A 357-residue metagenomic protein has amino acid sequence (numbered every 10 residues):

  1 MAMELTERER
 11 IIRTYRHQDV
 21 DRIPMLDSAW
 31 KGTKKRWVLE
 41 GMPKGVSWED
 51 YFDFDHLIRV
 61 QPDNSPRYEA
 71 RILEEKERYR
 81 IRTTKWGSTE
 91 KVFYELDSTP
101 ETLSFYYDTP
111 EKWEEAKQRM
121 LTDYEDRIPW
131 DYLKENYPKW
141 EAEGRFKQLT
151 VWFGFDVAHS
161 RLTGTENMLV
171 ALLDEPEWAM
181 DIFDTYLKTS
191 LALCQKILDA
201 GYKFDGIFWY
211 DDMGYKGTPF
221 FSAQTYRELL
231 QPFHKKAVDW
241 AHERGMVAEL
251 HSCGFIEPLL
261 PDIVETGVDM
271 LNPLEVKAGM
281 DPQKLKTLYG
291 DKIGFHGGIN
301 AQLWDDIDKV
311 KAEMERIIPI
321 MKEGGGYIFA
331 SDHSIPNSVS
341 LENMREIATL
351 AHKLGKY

Functional and structural regions predicted by a protein language model:
M1-K35, E40, I81-T83, K112-Y357: Active-site loop segments of alpha/beta catalytic cores
D19, D53-H56, E74-K76, A142: Short, solvent-exposed loop/edge-beta patches enriched in aromatic
R22, S28, Y51-H56, N64 (+2 more regions): Short linear motifs in intrinsically disordered/low-complexity regions
R36-R71: Segments that shape or occlude catalytic/ligand-binding pockets
V38-V46, F93, D97-T99, N343: Surface-exposed flexible segments
E69-T122, E143-F146: A contiguous, low-structure linker/loop signature
